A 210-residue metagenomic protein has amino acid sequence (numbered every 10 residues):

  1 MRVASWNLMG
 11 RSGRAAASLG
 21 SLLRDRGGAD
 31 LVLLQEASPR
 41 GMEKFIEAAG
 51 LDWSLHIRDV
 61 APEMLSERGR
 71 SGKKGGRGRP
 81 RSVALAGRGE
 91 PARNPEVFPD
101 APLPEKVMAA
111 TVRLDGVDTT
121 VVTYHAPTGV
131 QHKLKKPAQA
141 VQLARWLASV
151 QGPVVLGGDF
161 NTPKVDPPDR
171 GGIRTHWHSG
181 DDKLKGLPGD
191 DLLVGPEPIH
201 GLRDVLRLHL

Functional and structural regions predicted by a protein language model:
R2-L8, L22-F45, A110, V121 (+2 more regions): Active-site beta-strand/loop signature of hydrolases that rely on acidic residues for catalysis
S5-A15, V130-L134: Acidic/histidine-rich helix-loop elements that form or flank divalent-metal/phosphate-binding sites at the catalytic
N7, D59-A61, H125, L206-H209: Residues at the C-termini of beta-strands that transition into short coil/loop
G13-D25: Short, acidic/polar
A16-A17, F45-I46, P80, L134 (+2 more regions): Short aromatic-enriched loop/helix-cap "lid" or pocket-rim segments at secondary-structure transitions that line
L31, Q35-P127: Structured beta-strand-rich core segments of catalytic domains in phosphoester-bond hydrolases
E105, T128-K133, K164: Short, well-ordered, mixed-charge alpha-helical segments that flank or form enzyme active sites
A138-L210: Metal-dependent phosphoesterases centered on the DNase I-like endonuclease/exonuclease/phosphatase
